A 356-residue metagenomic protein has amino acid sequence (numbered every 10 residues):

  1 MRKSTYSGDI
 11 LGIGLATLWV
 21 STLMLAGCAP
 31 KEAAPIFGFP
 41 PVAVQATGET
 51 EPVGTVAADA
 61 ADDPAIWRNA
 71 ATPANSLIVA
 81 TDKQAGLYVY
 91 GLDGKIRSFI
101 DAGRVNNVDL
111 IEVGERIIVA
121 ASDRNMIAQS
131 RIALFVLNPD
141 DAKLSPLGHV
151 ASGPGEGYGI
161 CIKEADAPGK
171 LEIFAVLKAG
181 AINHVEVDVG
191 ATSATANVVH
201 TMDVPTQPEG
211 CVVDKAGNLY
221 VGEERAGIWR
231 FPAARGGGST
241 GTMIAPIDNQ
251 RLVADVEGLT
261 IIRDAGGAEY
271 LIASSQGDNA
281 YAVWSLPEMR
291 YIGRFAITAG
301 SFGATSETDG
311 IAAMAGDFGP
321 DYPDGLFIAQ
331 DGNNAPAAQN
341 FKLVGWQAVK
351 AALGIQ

Functional and structural regions predicted by a protein language model:
R2-T17: Bacterial N-terminal signal peptides that target proteins for export
L25-G27: C-terminal motif of bacterial Sec signal peptides marking the signal peptidase cleavage site
A29-Q356: Sequence/structural signature of beta-propeller domains
